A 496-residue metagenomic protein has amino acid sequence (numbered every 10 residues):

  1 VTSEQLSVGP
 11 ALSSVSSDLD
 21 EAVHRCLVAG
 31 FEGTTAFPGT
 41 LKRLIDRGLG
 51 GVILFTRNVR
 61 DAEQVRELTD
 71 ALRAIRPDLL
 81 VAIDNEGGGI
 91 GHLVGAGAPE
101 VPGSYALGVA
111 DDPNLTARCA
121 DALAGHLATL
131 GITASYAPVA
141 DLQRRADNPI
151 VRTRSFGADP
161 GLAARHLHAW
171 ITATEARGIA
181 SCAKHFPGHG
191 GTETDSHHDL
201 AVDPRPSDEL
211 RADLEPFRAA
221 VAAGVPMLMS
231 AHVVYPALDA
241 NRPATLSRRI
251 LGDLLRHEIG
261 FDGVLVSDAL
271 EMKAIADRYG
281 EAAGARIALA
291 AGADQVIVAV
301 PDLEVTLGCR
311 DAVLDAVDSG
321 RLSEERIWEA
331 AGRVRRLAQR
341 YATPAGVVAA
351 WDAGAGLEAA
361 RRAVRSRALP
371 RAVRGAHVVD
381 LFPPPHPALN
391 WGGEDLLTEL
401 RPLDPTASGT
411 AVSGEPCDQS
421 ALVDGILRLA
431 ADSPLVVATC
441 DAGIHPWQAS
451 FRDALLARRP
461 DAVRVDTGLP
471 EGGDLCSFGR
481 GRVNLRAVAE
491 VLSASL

Functional and structural regions predicted by a protein language model:
T2-R47, R278-L496: Preference for extracellular/luminal or secreted protein segments
G30, A36, R57-P77, V81 (+2 more regions): Second-shell residues forming the walls of enzyme active-site clefts
R43-F55, A122, T129-A134: Catalytic domains of carbohydrate-active enzymes, especially glycoside hydrolases
V81-N85, Y136, D461-L469: Short beta-strand elements of ligand-binding domains
G97-D111, T153-G157: A charged helix-plus-loop insertion that forms the helical arch/lid used to bind and gate nucleic-acid substrates
D111-I132, D213, G284-A290: Alpha-helical scaffold segments that flank or form the walls of functional sites
L142-I150: Short, conserved phosphate-binding/catalytic loop or strand-edge motifs used in phosphoryl-/nucleotidyl-transfer
